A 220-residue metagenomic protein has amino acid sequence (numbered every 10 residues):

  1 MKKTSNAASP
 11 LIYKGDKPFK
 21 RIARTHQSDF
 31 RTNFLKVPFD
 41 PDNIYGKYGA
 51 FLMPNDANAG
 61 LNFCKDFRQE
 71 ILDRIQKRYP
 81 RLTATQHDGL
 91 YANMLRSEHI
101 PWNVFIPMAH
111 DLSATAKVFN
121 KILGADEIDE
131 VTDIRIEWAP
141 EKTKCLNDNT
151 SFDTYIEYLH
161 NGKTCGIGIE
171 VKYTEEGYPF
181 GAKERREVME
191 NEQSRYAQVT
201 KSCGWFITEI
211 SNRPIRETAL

Functional and structural regions predicted by a protein language model:
M1-K144: Nuclease-adjacent, charged terminal/linker segments that flank catalytic cores
H99-P101, N149-D153, T164-G168: Extracellular structured ligand-interaction cores
A109-S113, L159, Y173, G177: Hydrophobic/aromatic-lined pockets within catalytic cores
V118-I122, E170-K172, G181-E187: "Short basic amphipathic alpha-helical interaction patches in structured regions
A139-T143, N161, K172-E176: Short, solvent-exposed loop/turn segments at secondary-structure junctions
C145-E157, E209-L220: A Trp-anchored, charged/polar loop motif used as the substrate-binding/catalytic surface of acyl/ester-handling
T154-Y158, C165-E175, E217: Conserved catalytic cores of phosphodiester-cleaving nucleases, focusing on short active-site segments
G177-L220: Acidic, metal/cofactor-coordinating or nucleic-acid-engaging core segments within structured domains
